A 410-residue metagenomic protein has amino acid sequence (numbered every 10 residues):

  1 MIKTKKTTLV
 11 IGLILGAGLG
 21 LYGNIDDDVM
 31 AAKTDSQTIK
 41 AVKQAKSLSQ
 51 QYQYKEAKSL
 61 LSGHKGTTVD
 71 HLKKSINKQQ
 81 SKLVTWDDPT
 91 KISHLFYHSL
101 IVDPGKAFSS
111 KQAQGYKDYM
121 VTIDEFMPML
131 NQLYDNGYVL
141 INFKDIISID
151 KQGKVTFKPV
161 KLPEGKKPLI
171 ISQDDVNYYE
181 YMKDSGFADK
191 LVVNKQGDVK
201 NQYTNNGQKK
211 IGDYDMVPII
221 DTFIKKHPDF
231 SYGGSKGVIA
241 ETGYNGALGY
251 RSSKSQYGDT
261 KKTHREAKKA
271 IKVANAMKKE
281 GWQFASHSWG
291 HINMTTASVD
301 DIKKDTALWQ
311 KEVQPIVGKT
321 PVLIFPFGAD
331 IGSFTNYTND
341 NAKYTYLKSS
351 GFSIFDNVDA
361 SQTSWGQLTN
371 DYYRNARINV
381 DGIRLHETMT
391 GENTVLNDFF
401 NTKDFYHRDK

Functional and structural regions predicted by a protein language model:
M1-V29: Sec-dependent N-terminal signal peptides of Gram-positive bacterial secreted proteins and lipoproteins
K3, K43-L48: Alpha-helical, heptad-rich or low-complexity scaffold/stalk segments that mediate oligomerization or tethering
M30-T34: N-terminal alpha-helical interaction modules that lie
D35-A45: Alpha-helical tetratricopeptide repeat
A41, F126, K269-A270, D340: Amphipathic coiled-coil/heptad-repeat helices and related helical stalk/stem segments that mediate oligomerization
S49, Y54-S62, G66, K73-F143 (+5 more regions): C-terminal active-site subregion of NodB/CE4 polysaccharide deacetylases
T90-Q112, G153-V155, L162-L169, V176-G332 (+1 more regions): Metal-dependent polysaccharide deacetylase catalytic core of the NodB/CE4 family, i.e., the active-site-bearing domain
S148-K151: Solvent-exposed N-terminal domain segments of exported/luminal and surface proteins
